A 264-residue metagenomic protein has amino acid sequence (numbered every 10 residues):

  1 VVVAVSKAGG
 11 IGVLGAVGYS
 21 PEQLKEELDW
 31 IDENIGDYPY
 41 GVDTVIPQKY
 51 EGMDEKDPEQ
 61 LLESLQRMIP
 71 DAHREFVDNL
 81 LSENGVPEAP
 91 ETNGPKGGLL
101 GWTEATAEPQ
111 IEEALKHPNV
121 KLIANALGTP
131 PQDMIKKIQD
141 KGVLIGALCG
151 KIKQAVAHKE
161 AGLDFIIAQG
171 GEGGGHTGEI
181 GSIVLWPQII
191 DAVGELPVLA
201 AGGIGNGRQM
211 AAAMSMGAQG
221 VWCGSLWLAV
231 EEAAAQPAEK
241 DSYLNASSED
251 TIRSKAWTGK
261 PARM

Functional and structural regions predicted by a protein language model:
V1-V193: Active-site entrance/lid segments in N-terminal catalytic domains of soluble metabolic enzymes
P58-R74, E179, V184-L199, G205-M264: Conserved active-site-proximal phosphate/metal-binding subdomains
T129, I204-G205: Residue-level detector of alpha-helix initiation sites
